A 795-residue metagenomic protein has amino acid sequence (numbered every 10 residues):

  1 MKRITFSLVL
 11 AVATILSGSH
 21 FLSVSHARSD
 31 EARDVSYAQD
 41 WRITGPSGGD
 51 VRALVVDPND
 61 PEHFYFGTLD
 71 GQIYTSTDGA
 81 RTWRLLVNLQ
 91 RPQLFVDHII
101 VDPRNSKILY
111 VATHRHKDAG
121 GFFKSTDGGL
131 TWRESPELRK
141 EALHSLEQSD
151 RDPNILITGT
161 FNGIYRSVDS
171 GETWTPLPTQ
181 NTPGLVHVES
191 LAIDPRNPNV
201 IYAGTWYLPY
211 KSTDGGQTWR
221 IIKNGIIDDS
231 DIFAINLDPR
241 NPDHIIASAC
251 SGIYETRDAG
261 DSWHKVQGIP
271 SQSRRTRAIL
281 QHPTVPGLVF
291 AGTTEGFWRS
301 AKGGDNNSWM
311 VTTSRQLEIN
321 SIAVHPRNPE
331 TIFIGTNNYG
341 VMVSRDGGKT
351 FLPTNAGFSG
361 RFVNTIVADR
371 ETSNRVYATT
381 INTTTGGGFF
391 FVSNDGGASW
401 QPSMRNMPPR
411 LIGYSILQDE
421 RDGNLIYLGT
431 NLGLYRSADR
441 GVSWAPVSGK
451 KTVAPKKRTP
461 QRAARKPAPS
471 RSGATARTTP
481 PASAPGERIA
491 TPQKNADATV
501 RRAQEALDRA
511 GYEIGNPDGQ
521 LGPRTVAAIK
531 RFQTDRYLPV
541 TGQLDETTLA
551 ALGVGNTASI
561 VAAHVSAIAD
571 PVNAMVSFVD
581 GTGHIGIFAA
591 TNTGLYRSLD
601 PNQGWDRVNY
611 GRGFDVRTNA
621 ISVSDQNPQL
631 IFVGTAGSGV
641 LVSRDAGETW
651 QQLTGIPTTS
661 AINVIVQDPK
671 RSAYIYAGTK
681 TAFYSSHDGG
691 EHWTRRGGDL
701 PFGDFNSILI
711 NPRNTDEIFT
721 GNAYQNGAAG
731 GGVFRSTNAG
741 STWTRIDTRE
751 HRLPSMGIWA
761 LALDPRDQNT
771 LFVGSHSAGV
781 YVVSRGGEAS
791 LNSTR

Functional and structural regions predicted by a protein language model:
K2-K494, A498-R502, D535, Q543-R795: Extracellular glycan-interacting surfaces
I489-K494, E513-G519, L538-P539: Second-shell loop/turn segments in exported
A496, P517-V526, G542-D545: A glycine-rich, coil/turn loop motif that links secondary-structure elements
R501, E505-D518: Extracellular-facing binding/remodeling surfaces
L507, I529-F532: Conserved hydrophobic/aromatic packing and binding residues within compact polymer-binding modules
A510, D535-R536: Alpha-helix C-caps/helix-loop-beta hinges
